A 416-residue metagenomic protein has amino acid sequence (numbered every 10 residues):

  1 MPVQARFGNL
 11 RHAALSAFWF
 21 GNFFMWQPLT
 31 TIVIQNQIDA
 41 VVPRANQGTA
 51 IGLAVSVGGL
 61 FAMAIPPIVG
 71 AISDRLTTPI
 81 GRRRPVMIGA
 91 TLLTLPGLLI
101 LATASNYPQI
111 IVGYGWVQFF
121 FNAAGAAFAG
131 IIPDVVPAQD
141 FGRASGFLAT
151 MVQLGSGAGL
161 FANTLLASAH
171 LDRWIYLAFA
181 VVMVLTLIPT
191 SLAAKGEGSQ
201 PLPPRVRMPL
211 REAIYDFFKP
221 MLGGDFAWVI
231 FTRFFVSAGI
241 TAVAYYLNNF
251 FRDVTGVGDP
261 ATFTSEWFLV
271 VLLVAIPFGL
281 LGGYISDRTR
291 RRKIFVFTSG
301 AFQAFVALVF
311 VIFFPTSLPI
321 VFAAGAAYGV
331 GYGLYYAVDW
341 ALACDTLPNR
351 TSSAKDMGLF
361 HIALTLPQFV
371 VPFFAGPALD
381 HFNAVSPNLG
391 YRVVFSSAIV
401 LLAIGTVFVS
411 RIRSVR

Functional and structural regions predicted by a protein language model:
M1-N9, E197-F231: Juxtamembrane intracellular "pre-TM" segments in multi-pass secondary transporters
T30-T49, Y245-F263: Short amphipathic helix-loop junctions that connect adjacent transmembrane helices in Major Facilitator Superfamily/SLC
G58-M63, G142-A167, H361-P372: Glycine-rich segments within core transmembrane alpha-helices of 12-TM secondary carriers
P66-I80, F278-R291, L379: Helix-to-loop junctions at the C-terminal end of transmembrane segments in multipass secondary transporters
R82-R84, A167-V181, P377-L401: A membrane-interface helix-boundary motif in multi-pass transporters
R83-L99, I294-V309: Structural signature of the two symmetry-related core transmembrane helices
A102, L185-A194, Y391-R416: Multi-pass alpha-helical transporter architecture, strongest for 12-TM Major Facilitator/SLC carriers used
T351-N383: A late C-terminal transmembrane helix in Major Facilitator Superfamily
